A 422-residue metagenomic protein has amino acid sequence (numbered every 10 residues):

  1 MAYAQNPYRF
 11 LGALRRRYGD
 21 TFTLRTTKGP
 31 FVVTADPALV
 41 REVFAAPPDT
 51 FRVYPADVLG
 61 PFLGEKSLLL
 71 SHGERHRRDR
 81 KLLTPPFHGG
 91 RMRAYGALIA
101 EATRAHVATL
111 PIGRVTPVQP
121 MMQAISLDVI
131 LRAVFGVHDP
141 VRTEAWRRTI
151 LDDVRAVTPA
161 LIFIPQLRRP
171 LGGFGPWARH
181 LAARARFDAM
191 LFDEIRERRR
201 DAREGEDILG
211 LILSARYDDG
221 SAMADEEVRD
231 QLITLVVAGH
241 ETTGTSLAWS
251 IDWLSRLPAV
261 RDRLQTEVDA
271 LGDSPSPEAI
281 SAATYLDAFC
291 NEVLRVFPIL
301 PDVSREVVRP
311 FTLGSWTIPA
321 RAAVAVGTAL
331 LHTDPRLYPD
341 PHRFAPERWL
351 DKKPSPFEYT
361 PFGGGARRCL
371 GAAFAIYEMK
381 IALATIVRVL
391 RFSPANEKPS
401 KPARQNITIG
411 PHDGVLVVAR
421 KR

Functional and structural regions predicted by a protein language model:
M1-R78, R93, A97-A105, V137-V141 (+2 more regions): N-terminal membrane-proximal hinge/A-helix region immediately C-terminal to the signal-anchor transmembrane segment
A2-G19, D193, P275-G314, P335: Conserved cytochrome P450 K-helix E-x-x-R motif and the immediately C-terminal K′/meander segment
P48, P310, V326-K353: Conserved cytochrome P450 K-helix/beta-meander segment immediately N-terminal to the heme-binding cysteine loop
R52-G60, R75, R91-T245, R263 (+2 more regions): Cytochrome P450 heme-thiolate monooxygenase catalytic core
T242-S255, A382: Short, small-residue alpha-helix embedded
P258-V260, F374-I409: Cytochrome P450 heme-binding "Cys pocket" and the immediately downstream C-terminal segment
